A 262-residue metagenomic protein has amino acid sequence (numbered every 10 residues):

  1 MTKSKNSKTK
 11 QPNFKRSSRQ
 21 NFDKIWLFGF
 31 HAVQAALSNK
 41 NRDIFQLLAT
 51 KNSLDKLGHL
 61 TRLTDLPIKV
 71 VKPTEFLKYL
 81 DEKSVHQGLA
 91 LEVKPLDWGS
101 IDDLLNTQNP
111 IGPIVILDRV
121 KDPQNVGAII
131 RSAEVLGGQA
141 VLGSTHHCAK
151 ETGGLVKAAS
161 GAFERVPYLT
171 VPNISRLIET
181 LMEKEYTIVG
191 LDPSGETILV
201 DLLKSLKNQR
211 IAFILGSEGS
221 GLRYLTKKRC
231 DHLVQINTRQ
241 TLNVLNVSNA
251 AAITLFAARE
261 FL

Functional and structural regions predicted by a protein language model:
M1-N106: N-terminal positively charged helical leader segments and presequences
F22-K24, D43-L47, Q139-V141, R165-P167 (+1 more regions): Short active-site oxyanion
L27, K69-P73, P167-R176, V234: Short acidic-hydrophobic, aromatic-tinged amphipathic segments that line or gate anion-handling sites
Q34, N39, E134-V135, V156-S160 (+1 more regions): Structured adenosyl-cofactor binding patch, chiefly the S-adenosyl-L-methionine
N52, P73-F76, H146-C148, E218 (+1 more regions): Short, acidic/turn-prone active-site loops that include or flank metal/cofactor- and phosphate-binding residues
K56, C148-G154, S220-R229: Short, glycine/polar-rich helix-capping loops at beta-to-alpha or helix-loop-helix junctions that flank or form
N106-E196: RNA substrate-binding interface of SAM-dependent RNA methyltransferases
D118, V189-L242, N246: Active-site/ligand-binding-proximal alpha/beta "capping" segment
